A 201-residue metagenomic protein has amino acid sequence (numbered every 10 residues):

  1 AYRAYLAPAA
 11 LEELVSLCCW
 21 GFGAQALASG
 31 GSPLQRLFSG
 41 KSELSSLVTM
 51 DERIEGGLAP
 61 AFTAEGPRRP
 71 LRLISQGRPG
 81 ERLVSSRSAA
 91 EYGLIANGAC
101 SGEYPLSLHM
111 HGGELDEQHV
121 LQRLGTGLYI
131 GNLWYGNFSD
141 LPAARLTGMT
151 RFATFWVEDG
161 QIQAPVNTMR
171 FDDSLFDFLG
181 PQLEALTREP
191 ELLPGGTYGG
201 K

Functional and structural regions predicted by a protein language model:
A1-F22, G80, F178, L186-P190: Internal alpha/beta scaffold segment
A24-S32: Mature, solvent-exposed C-terminal subdomains and processed small-chain segments of exported/organellar
L34-K201: Dual-mode signal for accessory low-complexity, basic/Gly-rich regions
